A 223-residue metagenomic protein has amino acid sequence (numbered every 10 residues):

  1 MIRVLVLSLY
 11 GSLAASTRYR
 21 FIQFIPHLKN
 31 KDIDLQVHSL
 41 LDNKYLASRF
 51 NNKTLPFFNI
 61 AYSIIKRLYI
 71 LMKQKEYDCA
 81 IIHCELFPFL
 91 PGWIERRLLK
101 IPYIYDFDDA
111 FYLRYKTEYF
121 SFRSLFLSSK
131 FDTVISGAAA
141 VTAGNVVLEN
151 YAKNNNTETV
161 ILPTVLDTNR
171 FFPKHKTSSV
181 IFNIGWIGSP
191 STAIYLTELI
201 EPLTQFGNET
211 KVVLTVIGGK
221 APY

Functional and structural regions predicted by a protein language model:
M1-L5: Extreme N-terminal starter segment of soluble prokaryotic enzymes
V6-Y77, G218-Y223: N-terminal strand-loop element at the rim of the active site of nucleotide-sugar-dependent glycosyltransferases
L9-L13, R18, A80-I101, Y105-D106 (+3 more regions): An aromatic- and histidine-rich active-site surface loop
S12-H27, V37, D167-F171, T177-Y223: Conserved catalytic-core segment of nucleotide-activated headgroup transferases in glycan assembly
L40-T54, Y103-D132, D167-N169, V180: Acceptor-binding helix/loop patch of EC 2.4 sugar-transfer enzymes, predominantly nucleotide-sugar-dependent
I64-E76, F89-L99, Y105, F111-L113 (+1 more regions): Membrane-proximal helix-turn-helix segments that form the acceptor-binding/catalytic region of lipid-linked
C84, N145-V146: Helix N-cap/beta->alpha junction signal
V147, V165: Carbohydrate-associated surface elements
